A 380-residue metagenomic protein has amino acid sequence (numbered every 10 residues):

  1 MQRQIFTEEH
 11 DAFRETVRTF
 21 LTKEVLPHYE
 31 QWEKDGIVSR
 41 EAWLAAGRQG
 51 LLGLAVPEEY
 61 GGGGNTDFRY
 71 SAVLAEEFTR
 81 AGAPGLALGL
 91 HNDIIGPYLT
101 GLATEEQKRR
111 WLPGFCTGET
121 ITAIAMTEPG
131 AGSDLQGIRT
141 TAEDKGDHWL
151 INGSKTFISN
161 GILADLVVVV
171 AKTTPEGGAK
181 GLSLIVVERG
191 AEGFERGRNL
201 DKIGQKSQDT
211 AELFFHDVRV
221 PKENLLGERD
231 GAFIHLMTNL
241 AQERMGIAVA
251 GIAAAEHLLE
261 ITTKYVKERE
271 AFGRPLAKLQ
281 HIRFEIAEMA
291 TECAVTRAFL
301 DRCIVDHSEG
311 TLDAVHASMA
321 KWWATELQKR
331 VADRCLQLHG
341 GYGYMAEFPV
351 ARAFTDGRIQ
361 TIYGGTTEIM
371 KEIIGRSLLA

Functional and structural regions predicted by a protein language model:
M1-G85, L102-Q107, G114-E119, D134-L135 (+4 more regions): Alpha-helical interface subdomain recognition
N65-T66, D134-Q136, N160-A164, G178-G181 (+2 more regions): Short glycine/proline-enriched turns and hinge-like loops at secondary-structure junctions
L88-L90, F115, G130-S133, F157-N160 (+2 more regions): Short Gly/Pro-enriched turn/cap motifs at secondary-structure boundaries
D93-L102: Helix-loop "lid/cap" segments that line or gate small-molecule binding pockets
G118-M126, V170: A short, Trp-centered hydrophobic/proline-enriched beta-strand micro-motif
G137, G190-P221: Flexible, small-/acidic-enriched active-site or ligand-binding loops
H148, N152-R196: A short core secondary-structure module
L213-H235: Long, acidic (Asp/Glu-rich), low-complexity accessory segments flanking structured domains
